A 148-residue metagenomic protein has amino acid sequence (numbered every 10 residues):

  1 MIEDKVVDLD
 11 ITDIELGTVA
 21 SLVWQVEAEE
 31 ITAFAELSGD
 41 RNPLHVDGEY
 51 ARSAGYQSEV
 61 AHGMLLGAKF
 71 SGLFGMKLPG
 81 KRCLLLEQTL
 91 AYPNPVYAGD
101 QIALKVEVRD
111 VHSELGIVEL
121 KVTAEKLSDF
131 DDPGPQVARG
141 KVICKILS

Functional and structural regions predicted by a protein language model:
M1-C83: Hot-dog-fold acyl-thioester-processing enzymes
M1-V19, V96-S148: HotDog/MaoC-like acyl-thioester-processing domains
S21-Q25, A91, I143-K145: Generic structural detector for well-ordered beta-strands
G39-D40, A51, L84-L86, A103 (+2 more regions): Short, charged/polar low-complexity linear motifs in solvent-exposed/disordered segments
N42, Y92, D132-G134: Intrinsic-disorder/low-complexity coil detector
L44-V46, Y56, K69, L84-L85 (+4 more regions): Short, intrinsically disordered/low-complexity patches at protein termini and at juxtamembrane boundaries
M76-D100, L104: Mid-chain, well-packed structural core segment of small domains
